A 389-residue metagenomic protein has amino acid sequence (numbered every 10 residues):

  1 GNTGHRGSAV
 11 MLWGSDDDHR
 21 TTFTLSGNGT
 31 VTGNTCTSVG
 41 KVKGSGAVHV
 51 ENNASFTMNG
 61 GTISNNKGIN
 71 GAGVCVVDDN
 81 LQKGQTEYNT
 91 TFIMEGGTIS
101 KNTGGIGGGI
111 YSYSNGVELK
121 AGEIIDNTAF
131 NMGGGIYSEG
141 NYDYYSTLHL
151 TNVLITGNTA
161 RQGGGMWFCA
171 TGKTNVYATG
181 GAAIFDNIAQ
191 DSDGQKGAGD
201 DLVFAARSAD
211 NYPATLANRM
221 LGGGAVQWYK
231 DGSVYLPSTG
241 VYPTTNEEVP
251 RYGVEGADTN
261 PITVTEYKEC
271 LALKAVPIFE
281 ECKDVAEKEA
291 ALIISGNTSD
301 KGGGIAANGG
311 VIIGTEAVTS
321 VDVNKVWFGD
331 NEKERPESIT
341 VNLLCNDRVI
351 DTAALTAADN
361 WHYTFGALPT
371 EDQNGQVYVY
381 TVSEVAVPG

Functional and structural regions predicted by a protein language model:
G1-K41, A47-K67, C75-T103, Y111-T128 (+5 more regions): Surface-exposed loop/turn motifs in large extracellular/passenger domains
T30, I63, I99, G314-G389: Solvent-exposed loop/turn and edge beta-strand elements of beta-rich ligand-binding domains
K43, G197-G199, P336-S338: Short edge beta-strand segments in beta-sheet-rich domains
N70, I106-G108, M132-G134, Q162: Consensus positions within tandem repeat domains that build extended binding/scaffold surfaces
G73, G109, G135, S320 (+1 more regions): Intrinsically disordered, low-complexity regions enriched in Ser/Pro/Gly/Gln/His and often acidic
